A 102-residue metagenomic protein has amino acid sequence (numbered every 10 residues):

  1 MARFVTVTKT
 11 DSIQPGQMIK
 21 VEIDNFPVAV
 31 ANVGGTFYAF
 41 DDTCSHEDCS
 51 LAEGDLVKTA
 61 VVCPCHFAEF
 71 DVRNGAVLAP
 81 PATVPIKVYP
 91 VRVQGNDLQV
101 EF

Functional and structural regions predicted by a protein language model:
M1-K58, V72, P85-F102: N-terminal pre-ligand scaffold of iron-sulfur
C44, C63-H66: Short cysteine clusters
K58-P64, L78-I86: Short cysteine/histidine-rich metal-coordination sites, predominantly Zn2+-binding motifs
E69: Short helix-to-coil "ATP-lid" hinge immediately C-terminal to the conserved N-box Asn in the Bergerat
